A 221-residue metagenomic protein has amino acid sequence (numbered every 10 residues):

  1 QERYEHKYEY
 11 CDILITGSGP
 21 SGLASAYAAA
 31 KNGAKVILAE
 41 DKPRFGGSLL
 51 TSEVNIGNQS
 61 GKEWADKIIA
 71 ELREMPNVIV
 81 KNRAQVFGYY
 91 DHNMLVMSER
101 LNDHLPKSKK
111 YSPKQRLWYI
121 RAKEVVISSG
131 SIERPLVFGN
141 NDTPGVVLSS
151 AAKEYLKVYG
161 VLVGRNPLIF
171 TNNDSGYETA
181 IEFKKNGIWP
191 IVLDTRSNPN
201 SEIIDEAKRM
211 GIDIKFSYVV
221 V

Functional and structural regions predicted by a protein language model:
Q1-V221: Residues forming the flavin
